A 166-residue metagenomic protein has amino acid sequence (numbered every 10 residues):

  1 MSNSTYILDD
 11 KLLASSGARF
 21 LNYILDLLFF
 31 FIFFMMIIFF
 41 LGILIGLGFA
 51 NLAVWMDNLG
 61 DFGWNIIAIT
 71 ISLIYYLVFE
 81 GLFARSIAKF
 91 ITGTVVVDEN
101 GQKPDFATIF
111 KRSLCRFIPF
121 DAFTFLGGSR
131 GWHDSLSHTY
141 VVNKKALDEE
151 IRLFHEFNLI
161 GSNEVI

Functional and structural regions predicted by a protein language model:
M1-I166: Membrane-interfacial and juxtamembrane segments of integral membrane proteins
